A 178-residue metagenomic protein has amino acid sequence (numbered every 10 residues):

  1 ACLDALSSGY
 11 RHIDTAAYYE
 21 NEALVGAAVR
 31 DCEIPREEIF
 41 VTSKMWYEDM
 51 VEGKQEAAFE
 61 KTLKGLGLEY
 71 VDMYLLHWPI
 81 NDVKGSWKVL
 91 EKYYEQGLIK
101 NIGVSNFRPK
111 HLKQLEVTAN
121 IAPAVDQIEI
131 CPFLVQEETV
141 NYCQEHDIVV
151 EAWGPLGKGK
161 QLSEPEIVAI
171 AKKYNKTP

Functional and structural regions predicted by a protein language model:
A1, N21-L24, K54-Q55, S86 (+2 more regions): Residues at alpha-helix caps and immediate loop-helix transition turns in enzyme cores, especially N- and C-cap
A1-I39, E69: N-terminal binding-site loop/beta-alpha segment at the start of enzyme catalytic domains that lines or forms
A1-L6, M50-G67, G85, K110-Q114 (+1 more regions): Short, acidic/polar
R11, E69-D72, K100, A124: Short acidic/polar active-site loop segments enriched in Thr and Asp
V25-R30, F59-L63, L90-E91, L112: Short, well-ordered amphipathic alpha-helices
R36-D49, Y70-P79, N106: A short, structured active-site edge motif that brings together acidic residues
Q55-L76, K92-Q96, I148: CE4/NodB-like, metal-dependent polysaccharide N-deacetylase domain that modifies extracellular/periplasmic N-acetylated
W78-P178: Beta/alpha (TIM)-barrel catalytic core signal, keyed to glycine-rich beta->alpha loops juxtaposed to Asp/Glu that bind
